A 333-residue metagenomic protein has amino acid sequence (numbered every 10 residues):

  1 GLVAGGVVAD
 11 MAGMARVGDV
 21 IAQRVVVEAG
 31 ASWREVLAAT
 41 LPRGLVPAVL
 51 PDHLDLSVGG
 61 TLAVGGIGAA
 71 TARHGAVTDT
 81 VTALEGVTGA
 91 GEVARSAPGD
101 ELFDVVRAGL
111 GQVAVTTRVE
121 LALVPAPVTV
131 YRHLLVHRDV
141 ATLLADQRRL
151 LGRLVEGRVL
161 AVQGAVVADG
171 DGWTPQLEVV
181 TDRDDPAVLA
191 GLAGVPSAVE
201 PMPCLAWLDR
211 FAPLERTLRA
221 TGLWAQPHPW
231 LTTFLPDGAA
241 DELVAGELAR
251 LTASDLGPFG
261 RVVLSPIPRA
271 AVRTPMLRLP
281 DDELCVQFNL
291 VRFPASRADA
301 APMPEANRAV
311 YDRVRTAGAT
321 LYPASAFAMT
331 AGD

Functional and structural regions predicted by a protein language model:
L2-A4, A12-M14, A38, A48-P51 (+6 more regions): Hydrophobic N-terminal alpha-helices or hydrophobic patches in metabolic proteins across all domains of life
A4, S197-D333: Conserved glycine-rich FAD pyrophosphate-binding loop
A4, V20-A22, V87-A90, A168-D171 (+1 more regions): Short acidic-glycine loop/turn motifs at beta-strand connectors
V8-D10, V188-G194, F288-F293: Active-site-adjacent structural patch at catalytic or cofactor/ligand-binding sites
A9-G99, L123-D146: N-terminal glycine-rich flavin-associated loop
M14, S32, A63, A69 (+6 more regions): Short, glycine-/Ser/Thr-/acidic-enriched flexible segments
A63, T82-E242, P258: C-terminal substrate-binding/cap subdomain adjacent to the FAD-binding core in PCMH-type and related FAD-linked
A70, V162-D169, A270-P280: Short glycine-rich, acidic/polar surface loops and turns
